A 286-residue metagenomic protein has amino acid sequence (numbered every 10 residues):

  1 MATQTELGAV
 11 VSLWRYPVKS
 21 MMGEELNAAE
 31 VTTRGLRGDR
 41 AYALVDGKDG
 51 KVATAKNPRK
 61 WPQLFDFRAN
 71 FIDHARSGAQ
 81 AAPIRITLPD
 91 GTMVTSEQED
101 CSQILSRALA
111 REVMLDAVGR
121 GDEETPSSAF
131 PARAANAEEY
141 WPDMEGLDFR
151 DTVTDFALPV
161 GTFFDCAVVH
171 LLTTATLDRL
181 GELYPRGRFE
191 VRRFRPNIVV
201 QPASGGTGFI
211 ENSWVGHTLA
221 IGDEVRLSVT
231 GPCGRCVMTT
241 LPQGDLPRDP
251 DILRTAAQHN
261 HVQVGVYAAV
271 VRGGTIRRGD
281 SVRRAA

Functional and structural regions predicted by a protein language model:
M1-A286: Metal-cofactor-dependent catalytic cores
